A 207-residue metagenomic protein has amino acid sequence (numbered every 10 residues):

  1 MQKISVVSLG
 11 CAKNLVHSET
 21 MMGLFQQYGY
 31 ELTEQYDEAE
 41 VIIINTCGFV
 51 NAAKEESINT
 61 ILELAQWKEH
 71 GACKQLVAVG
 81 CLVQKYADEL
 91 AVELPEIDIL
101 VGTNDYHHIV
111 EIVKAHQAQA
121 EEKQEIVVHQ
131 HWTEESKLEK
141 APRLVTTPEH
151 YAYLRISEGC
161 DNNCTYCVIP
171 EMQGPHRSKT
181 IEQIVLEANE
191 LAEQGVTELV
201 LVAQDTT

Functional and structural regions predicted by a protein language model:
M1-D205: Proteins enriched for Cys/Gly/acidic motifs involved in redox and nucleic-acid/cofactor modification
